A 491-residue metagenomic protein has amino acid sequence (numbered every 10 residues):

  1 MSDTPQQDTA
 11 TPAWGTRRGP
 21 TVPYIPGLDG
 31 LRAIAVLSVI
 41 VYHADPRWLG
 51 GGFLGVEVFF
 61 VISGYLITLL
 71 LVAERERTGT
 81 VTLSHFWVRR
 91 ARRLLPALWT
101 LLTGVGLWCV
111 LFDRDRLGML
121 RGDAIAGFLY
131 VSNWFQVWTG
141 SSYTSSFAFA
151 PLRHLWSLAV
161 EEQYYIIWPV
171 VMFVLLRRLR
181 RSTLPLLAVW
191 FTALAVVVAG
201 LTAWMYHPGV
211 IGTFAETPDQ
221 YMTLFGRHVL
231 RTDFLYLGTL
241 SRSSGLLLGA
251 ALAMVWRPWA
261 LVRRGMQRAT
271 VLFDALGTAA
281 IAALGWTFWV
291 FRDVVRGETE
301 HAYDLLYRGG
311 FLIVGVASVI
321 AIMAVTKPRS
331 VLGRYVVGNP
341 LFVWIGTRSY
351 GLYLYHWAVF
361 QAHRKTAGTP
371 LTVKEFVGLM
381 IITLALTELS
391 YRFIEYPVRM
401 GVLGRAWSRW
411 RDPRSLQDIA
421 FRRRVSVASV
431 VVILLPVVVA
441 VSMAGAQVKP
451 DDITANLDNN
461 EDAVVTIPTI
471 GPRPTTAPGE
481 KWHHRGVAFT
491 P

Functional and structural regions predicted by a protein language model:
M1-Q7, P491: N-terminal acidic, proline/glycine-rich, low-complexity intrinsically disordered segments
P5-Q7, P12-R18, P23-L28, I34-P450: Hydrophobic membrane-embedded alpha-helices and membrane-water interface caps/short interhelical or interfacial loops
I433-T490: Membrane-interface segments at or immediately adjacent to transmembrane helices that form the boundary between
